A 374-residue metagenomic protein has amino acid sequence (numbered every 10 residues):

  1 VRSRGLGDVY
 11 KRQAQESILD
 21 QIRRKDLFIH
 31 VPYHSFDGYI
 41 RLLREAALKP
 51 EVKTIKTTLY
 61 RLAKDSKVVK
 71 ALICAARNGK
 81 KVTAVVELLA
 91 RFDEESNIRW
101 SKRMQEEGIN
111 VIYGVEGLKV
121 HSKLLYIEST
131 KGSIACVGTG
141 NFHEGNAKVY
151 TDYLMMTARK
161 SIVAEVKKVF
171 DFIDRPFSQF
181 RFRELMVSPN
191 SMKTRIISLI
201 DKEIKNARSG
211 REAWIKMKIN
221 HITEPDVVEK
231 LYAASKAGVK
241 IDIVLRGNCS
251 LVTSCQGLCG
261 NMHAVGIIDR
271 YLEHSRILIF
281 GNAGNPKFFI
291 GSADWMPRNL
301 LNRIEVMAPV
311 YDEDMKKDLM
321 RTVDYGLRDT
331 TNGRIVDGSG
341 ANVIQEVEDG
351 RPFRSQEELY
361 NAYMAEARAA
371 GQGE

Functional and structural regions predicted by a protein language model:
V1-Y10: Single conserved hydrophobic/aromatic residue that forms the stacking wall/gate of nucleotide- or nucleobase-binding
K11-R12, H30, F36, S96 (+1 more regions): Positively charged, amphipathic and often flexible ligand-engagement surfaces
A14-Q15, P32-A46, D65-A76, I162-D171 (+1 more regions): Structured alpha-helical segments in the cores of large, soluble enzyme domains
E16-F28, A46-K53, P176-L185, G210-E212: Gly-rich Lys/Arg/Thr-decorated short loops/hinges at beta-loop-alpha junctions or inter-strand turns that position
F28-H30, K56-T57, E212-I219: Short hydrophobic beta-strand segments
N78-V149, S161-V163, P176, P189-E374: PLD/PLD-like phosphodiesterase catalytic module centered on the HKD motif
V149-I173: Flexible, low-complexity linker and terminal segments
